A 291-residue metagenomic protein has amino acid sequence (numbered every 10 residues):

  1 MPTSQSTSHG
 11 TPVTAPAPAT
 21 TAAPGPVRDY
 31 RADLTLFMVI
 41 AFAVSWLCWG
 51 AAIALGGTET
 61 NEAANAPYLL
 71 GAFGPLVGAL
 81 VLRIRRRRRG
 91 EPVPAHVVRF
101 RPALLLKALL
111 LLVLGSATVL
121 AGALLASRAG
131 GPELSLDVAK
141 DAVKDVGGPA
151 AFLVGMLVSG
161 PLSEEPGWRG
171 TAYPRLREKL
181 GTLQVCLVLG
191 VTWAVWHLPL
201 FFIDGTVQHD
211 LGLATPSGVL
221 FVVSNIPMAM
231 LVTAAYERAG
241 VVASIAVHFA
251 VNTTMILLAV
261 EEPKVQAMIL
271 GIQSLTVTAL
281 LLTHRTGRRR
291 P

Functional and structural regions predicted by a protein language model:
P2-T3, P18-P161, L189, I256-P291: Specific transmembrane helices
L34-M38, A108, T171, V185-C186 (+1 more regions): Alpha-helical transmembrane segments and their helix-entry boundary regions
L120-R128, E164-E165, T182-D204: Transmembrane alpha-helix/helix-exit interface in multi-pass inner-membrane proteins
A121, A172, M228-V232: Hydrophobic/aromatic residues in alpha-helical transmembrane segments
S163-G190, Y236-G240: Membrane-interface helix/loop boundary segments of multi-pass membrane proteins
G167, T171-P174, F202-L213: Membrane-interface interhelical connector segments
D210-I272: Functionally important transmembrane alpha-helices
